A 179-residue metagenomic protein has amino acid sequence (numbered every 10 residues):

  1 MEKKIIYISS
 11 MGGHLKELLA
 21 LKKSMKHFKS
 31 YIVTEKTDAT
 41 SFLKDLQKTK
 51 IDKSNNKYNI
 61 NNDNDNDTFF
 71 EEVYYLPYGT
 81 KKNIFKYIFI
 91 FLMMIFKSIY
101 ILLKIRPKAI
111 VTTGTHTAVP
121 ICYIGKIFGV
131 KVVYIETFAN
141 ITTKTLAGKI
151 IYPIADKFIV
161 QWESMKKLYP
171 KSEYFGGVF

Functional and structural regions predicted by a protein language model:
I5, H14-K26: Short amphipathic alpha-helix
I8-M11, Y31-I90, S164, F175-V178: Conserved nucleotide-sugar phosphate-binding/catalytic loop shared by glycosyltransferases and other
T49, I99-A109, V119-V133, K149-I150: Glycosyltransferases and closely related glycan-assembly transferases that use nucleotide-activated donors
I84-K108: An amphipathic, basic-hydrophobic alpha-helix
T113-T117: Short His-centered aromatic/hydrophobic patch
V130-F179: Active-site-proximal region of nucleotide-activated glycan assembly enzymes, centered on histidine/acidic-rich loops
